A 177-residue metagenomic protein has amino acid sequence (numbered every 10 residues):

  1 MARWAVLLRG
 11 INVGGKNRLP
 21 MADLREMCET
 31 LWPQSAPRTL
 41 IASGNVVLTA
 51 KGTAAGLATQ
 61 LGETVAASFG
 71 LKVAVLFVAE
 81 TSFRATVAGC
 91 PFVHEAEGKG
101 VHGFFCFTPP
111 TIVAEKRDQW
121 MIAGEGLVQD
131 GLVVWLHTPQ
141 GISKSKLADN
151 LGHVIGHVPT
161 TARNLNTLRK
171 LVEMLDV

Functional and structural regions predicted by a protein language model:
A2-S43, V47-V177: Surface-exposed, charge/polar-rich loops and edge strands
